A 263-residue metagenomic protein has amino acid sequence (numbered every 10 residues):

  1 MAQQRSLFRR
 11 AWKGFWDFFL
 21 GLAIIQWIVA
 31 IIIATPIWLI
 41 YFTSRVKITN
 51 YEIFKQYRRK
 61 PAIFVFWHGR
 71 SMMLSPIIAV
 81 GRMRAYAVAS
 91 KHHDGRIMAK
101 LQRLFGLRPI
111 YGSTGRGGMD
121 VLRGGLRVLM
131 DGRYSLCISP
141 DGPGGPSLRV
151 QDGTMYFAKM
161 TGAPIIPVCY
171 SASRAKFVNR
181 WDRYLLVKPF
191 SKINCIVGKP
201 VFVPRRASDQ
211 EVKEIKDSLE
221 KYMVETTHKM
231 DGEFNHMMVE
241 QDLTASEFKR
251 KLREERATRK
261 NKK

Functional and structural regions predicted by a protein language model:
A2-A34, Y41, M83, L104 (+1 more regions): Non-catalytic C-terminal accessory region of glycerolipid acyltransferases and related lyso-lipid remodeling enzymes
Q4-F8, A23, R45-K47, G69-M72 (+2 more regions): Short hydrophobic/aromatic-rich motifs at helix boundaries and adjacent loops
W38-K60, R70-M73: A short, well-structured juxtamembrane/interface segment
V46-I48, P109, C195: Generic structural signal for residues in well-ordered beta-strands
N50, F66-H68, A89, K199 (+1 more regions): Pocket-edge structural micro-motifs
I53-K55, G95, G115-M119, V201-R206: A short acidic, often aromatic-flanked loop/helix-cap motif at beta-alpha or helix-coil junctions that lines enzyme
F54, S75, A99, L126 (+1 more regions): Short amphipathic alpha-helical segments and helix-helix/interface helices
R59-R116: Catalytic core of membrane glycerolipid acyltransferases/transacylases, capturing the structured, soluble-facing
